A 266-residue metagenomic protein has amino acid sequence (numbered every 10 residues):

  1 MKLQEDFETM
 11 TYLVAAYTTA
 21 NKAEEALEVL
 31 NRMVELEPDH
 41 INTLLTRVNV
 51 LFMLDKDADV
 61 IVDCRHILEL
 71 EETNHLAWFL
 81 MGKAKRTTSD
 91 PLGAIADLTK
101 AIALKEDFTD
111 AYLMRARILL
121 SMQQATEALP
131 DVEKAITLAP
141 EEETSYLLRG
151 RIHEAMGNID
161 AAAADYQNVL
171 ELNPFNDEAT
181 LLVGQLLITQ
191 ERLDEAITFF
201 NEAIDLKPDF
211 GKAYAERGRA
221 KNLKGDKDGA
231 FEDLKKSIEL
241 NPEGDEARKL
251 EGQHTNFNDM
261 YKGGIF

Functional and structural regions predicted by a protein language model:
Q4-E5, P38, E72, E106 (+4 more regions): Short coil turns that delineate tetratricopeptide repeat
F7-E8, I41-N42, H75-L76, T109-D110 (+4 more regions): Helix-start (N-cap) detector for alpha-helical repeat units in TPR-like alpha-solenoids, especially tetratricopeptide
T19, M53-L54, T87-T88, S121-M122 (+4 more regions): Register position in tetratricopeptide repeats
G229-F266: Terminal, low-structured helical/coil segments at or just beyond the last alpha-helical repeat
